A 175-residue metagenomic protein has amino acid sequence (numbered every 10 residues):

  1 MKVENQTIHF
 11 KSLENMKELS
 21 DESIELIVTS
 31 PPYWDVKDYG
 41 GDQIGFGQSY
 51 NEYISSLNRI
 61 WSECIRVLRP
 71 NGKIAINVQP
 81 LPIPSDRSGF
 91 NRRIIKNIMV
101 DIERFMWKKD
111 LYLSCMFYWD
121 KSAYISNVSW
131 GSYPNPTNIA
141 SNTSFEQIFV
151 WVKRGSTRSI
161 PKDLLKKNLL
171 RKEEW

Functional and structural regions predicted by a protein language model:
M1-W175: Core catalytic lobe of class I
